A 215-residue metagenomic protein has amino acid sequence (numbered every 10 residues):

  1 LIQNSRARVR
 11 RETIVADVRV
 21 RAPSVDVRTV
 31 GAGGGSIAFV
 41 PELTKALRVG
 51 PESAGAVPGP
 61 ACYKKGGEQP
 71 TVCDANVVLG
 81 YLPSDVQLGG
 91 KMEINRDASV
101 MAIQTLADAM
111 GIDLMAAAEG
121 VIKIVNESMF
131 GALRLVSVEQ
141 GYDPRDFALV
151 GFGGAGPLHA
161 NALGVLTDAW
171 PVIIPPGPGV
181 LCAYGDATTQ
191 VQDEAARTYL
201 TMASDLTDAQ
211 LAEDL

Functional and structural regions predicted by a protein language model:
L1-L215: N-terminally biased helix-coil "hinge/interface" segments that flank
